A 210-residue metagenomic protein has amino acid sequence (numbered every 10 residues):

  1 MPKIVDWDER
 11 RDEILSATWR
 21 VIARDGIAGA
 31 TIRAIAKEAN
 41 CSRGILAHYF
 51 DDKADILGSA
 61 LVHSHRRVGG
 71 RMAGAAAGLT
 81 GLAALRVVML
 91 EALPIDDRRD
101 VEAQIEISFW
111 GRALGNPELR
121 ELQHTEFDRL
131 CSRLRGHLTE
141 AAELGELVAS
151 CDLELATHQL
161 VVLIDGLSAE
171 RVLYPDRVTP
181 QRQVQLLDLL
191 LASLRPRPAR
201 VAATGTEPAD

Functional and structural regions predicted by a protein language model:
M1-I4: Short Lys/Arg-rich basic patches
W7-W19, I35, A60, S64 (+2 more regions): Generic hydrophobic, amphipathic alpha-helix propensity
E13, R20-D55, S59: Helix-turn-helix
A17-T18, A39, A141, T157: Small-residue (primarily alanine) positions within well-ordered alpha-helices, especially packing/interaction faces
I45, A103-Q104, C131-L134, R171: Anionic, Ser/Thr-rich low-complexity intrinsically disordered regions
S59, A73-A103, L153-L160, T204: Hydrophobic alpha-helical connector segments
A84, D97-E121: Amphipathic alpha-helical segments used for helix-helix packing
D100, R120-H124, D128, A142-D210: Hydrophobic/aromatic-rich alpha-helical bundle segments in the mid-to-C-terminal region
